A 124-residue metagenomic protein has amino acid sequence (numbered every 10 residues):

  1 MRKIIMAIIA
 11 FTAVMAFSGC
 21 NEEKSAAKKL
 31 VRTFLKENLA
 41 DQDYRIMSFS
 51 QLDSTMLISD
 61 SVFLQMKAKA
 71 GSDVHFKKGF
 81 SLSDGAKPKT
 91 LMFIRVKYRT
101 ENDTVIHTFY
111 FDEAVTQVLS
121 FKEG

Functional and structural regions predicted by a protein language model:
M1-S18: Sec-dependent bacterial lipoprotein signal peptides
C20-G124: Cystatin/cathelin-like cysteine-protease inhibitor module
